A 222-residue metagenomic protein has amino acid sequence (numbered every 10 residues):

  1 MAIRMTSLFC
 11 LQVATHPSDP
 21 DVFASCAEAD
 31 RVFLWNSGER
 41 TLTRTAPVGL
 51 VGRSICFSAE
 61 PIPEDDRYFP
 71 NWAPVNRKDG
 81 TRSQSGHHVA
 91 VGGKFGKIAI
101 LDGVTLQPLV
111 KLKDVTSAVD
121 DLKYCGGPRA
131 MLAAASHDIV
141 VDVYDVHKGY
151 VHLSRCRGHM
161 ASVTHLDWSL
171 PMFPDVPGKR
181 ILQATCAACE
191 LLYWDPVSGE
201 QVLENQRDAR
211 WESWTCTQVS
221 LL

Functional and structural regions predicted by a protein language model:
M1-L222: WD40-repeat beta-propeller superdomains and closely related acidic/aromatic-rich repeat-like regions
